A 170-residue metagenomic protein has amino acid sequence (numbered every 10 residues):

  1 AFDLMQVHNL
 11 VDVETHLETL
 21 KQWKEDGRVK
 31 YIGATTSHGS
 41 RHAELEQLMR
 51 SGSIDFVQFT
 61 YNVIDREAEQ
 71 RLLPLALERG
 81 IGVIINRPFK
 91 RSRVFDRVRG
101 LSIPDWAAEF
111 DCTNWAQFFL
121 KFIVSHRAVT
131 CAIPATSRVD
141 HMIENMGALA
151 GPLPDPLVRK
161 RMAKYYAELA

Functional and structural regions predicted by a protein language model:
A1-E67, R71, E78-I84, S125: Glycine/proline-rich, positively charged, aromatic-decorated active-site loop/lid region on the catalytic face
S51-F56, R71-A170: Structured C-terminal cap/extension of enzyme domains
